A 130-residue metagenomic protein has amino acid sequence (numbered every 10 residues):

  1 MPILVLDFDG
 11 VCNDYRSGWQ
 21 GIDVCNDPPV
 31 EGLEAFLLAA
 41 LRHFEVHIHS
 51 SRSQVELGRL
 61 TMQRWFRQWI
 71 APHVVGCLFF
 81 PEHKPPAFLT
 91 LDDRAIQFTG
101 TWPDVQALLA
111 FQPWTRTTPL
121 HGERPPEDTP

Functional and structural regions predicted by a protein language model:
M1-P130: HAD-like aspartate-dependent phosphatase fold
